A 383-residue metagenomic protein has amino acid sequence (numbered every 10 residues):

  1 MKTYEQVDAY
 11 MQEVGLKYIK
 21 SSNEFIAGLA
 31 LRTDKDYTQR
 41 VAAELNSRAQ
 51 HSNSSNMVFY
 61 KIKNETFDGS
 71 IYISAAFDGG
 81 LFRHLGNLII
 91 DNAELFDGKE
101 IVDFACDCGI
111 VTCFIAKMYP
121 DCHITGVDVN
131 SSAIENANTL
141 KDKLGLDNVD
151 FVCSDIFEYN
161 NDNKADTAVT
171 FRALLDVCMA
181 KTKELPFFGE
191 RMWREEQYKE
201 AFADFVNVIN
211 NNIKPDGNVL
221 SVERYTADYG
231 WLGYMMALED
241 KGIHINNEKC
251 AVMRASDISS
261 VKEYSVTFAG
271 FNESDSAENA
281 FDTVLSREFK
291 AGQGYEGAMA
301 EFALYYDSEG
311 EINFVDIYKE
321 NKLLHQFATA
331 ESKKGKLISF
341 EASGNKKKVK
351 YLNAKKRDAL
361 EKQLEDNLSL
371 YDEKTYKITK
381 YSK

Functional and structural regions predicted by a protein language model:
V58-H84: Class I SAM-dependent methyltransferase Rossmann-like catalytic core, especially the SAM/SAH-binding loop
D78-D97: Conserved alpha-helix/loop element of class I SAM-dependent methyltransferases that forms part of the SAM/SAH-binding
C108-P120: Conserved SAM-binding loop of SAM-dependent methyltransferases across substrates and taxa, primarily the Class I
N130: Conserved SAM/SAH-binding beta-strand->alpha-helix loop
A137-N138: Conserved SAM-binding loop
G145-I156: Conserved SAM-binding strand-loop segment of SAM-dependent methyltransferases
F171-F205: Mobile active-site "lid"/loop adjacent to the S-adenosyl-L-methionine
D216-E223: Conserved beta-strand signature within the Rossmann-like core of class I S-adenosyl-L-methionine
